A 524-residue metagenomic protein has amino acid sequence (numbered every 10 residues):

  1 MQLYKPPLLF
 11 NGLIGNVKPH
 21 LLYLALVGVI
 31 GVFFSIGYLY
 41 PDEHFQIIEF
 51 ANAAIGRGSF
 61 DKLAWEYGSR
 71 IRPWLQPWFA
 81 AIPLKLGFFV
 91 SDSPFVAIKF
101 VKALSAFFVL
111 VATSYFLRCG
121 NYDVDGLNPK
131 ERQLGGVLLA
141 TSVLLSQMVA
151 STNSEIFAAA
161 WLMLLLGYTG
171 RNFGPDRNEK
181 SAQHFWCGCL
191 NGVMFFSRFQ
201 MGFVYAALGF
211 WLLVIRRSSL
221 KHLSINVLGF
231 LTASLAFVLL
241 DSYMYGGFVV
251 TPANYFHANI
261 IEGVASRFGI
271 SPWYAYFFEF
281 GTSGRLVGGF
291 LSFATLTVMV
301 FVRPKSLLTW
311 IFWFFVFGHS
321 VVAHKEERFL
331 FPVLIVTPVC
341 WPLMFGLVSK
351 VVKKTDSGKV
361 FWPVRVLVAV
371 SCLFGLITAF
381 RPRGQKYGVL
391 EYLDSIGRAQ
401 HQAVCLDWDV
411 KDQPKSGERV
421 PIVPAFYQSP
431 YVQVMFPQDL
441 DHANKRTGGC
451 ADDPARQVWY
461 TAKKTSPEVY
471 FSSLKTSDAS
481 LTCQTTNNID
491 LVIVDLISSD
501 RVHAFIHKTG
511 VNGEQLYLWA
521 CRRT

Functional and structural regions predicted by a protein language model:
Y4, L9, G167-N191, G202-S234: Perimembrane helix-loop-helix junctions
K18-A25, F230-L231, L235, F301 (+3 more regions): Signature aromatic-anchored transmembrane alpha helix within multi-pass, membrane-resident enzymes that catalyze glycan
V27-F33, H44-I71, L75-V90, T169 (+1 more regions): Extracytosolic helix-loop segments that constitute the early lumenal/periplasmic catalytic or substrate-binding loops
G28-F33, G135-V149, M163, T169 (+3 more regions): Membrane-interface alpha helices of multi-pass inner-membrane proteins
Y40-D42, Q147-A158, E327, C483: Short acidic/glycine- and proline-prone juxtamembrane loop motifs at membrane-interface regions of multi-pass membrane
K99-E131, L164: Transmembrane-helix motifs of polytopic, lipid-linked glycan transferases
L117-R118, F278-K305: Hydrophobic, aromatic-rich transmembrane alpha-helices and their immediate juxtamembrane boundary segments
S242, S357-Y517: Catalytic lumenal/periplasmic loop and adjoining terminal transmembrane helix of membrane glycan-assembly enzymes
